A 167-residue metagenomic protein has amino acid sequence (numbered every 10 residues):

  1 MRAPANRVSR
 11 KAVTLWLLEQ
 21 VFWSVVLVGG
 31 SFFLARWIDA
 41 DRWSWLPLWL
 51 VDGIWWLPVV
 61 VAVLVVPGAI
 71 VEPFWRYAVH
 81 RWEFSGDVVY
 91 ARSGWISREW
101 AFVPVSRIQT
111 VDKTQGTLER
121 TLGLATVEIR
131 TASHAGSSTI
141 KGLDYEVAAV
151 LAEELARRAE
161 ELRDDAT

Functional and structural regions predicted by a protein language model:
M1-T167: N-terminal basic, Ser/Thr-rich segments that initiate or prime the first beta/alpha elements at protein or domain
